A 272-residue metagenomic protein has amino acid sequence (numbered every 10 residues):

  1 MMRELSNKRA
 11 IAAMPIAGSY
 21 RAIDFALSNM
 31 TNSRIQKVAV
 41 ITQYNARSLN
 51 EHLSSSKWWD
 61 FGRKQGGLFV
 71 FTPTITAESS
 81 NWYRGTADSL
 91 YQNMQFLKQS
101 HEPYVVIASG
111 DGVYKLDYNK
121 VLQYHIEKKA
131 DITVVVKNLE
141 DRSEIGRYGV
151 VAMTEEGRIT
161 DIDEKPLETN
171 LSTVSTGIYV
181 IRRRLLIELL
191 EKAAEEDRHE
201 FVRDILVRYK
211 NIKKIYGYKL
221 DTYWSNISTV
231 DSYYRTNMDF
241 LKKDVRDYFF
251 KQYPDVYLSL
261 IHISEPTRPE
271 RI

Functional and structural regions predicted by a protein language model:
M1-W58, K64-G66, A77-S79, F96: N-terminal glycine-rich phosphate-binding loop and ensuing alpha1 helix
N7, A12, R21, L27-S33 (+12 more regions): Catalytic cores of nucleotide-enabled group-transfer and carboxylate-activating enzymes in metabolic and assembly-line
A13, G67-V70, I215-G217: Conserved beta-strand scaffold positions in the cores of enzyme catalytic domains, especially in NTP/NDP-utilizing
G18, P73-I75, K137, E164-L167 (+1 more regions): Residues that form or immediately flank small-molecule/cofactor binding pockets and catalytic motifs
Q36-K37, D131, K214: Residues at the starts of beta-strands that form the adenosine-phosphate
F61-E155, V180, E188-K192: Conserved beta-loop-beta/alpha segment of the NTase-like Rossmann-fold superfamily that binds/positions NTPs
K98, E102, V106, V113 (+3 more regions): Catalytic-core segments of class I nucleotidyltransferases/pyrophosphorylases that form NMP-activated intermediates
I261-I272: Single conserved hydrophobic/aromatic residue that forms the stacking wall/gate of nucleotide- or nucleobase-binding
